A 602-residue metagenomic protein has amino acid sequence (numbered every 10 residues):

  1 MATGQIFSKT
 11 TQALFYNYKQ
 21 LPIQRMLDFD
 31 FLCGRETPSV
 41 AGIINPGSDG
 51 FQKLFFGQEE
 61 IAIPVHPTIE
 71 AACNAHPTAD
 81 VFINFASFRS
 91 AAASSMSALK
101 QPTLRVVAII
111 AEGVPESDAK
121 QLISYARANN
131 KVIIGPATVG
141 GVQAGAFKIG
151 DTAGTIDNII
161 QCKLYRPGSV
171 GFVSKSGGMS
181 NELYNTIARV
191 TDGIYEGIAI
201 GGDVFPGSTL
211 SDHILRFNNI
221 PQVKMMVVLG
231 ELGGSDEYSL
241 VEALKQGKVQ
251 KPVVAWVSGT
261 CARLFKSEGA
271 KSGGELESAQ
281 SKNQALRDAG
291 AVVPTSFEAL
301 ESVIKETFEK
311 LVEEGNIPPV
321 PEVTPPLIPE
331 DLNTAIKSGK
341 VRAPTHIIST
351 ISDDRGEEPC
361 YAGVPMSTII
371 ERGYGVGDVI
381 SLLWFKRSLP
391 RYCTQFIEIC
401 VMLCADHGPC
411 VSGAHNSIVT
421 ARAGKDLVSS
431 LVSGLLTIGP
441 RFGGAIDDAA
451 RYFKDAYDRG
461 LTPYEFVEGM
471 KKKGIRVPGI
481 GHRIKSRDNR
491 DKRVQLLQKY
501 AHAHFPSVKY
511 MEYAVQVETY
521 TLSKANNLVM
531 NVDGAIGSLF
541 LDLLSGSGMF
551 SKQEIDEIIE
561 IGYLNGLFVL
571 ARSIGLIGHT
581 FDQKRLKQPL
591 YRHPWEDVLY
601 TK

Functional and structural regions predicted by a protein language model:
M1-T334: Catalytic-core regions of core metabolic enzymes, especially those transforming organic acids/acyl-group intermediates
P326-K602: Non-transmembrane, aqueous-exposed alpha-helical and coiled segments at domain scale
